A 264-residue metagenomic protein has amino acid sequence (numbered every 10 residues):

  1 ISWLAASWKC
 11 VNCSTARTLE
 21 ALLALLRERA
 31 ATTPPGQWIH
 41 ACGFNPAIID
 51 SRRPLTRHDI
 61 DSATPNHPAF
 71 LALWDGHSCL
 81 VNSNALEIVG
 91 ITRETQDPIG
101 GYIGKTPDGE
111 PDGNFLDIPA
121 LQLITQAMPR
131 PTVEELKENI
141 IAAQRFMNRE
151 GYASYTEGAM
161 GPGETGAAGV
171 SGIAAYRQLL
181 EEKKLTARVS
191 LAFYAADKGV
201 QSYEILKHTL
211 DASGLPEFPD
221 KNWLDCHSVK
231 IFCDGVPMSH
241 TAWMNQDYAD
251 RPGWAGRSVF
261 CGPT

Functional and structural regions predicted by a protein language model:
I1-L210, H227, I231-T264: Divalent metal-binding segments
L215-D220: Accessory "access/gating" subregions that flank catalytic or transport cores
